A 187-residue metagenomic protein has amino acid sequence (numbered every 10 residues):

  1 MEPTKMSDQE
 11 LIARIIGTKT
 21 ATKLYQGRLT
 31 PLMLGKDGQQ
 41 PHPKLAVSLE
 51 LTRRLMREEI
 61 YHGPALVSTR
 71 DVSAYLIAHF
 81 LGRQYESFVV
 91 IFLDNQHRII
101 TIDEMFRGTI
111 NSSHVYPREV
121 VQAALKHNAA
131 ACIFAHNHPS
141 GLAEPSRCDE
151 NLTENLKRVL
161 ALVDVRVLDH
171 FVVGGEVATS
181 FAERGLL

Functional and structural regions predicted by a protein language model:
M1-H62: Long amphipathic alpha-helical segments
E2, Q84-N95, R107-H114, R118: Metal-centered catalytic cores of metalloenzymes
G38-E104: Long amphipathic N-terminal alpha/beta scaffold segment
Q40-K44, A74, F106-L187: Active-site-proximal loop/helix of nucleotide/amide-processing enzymes and allied scaffolds
